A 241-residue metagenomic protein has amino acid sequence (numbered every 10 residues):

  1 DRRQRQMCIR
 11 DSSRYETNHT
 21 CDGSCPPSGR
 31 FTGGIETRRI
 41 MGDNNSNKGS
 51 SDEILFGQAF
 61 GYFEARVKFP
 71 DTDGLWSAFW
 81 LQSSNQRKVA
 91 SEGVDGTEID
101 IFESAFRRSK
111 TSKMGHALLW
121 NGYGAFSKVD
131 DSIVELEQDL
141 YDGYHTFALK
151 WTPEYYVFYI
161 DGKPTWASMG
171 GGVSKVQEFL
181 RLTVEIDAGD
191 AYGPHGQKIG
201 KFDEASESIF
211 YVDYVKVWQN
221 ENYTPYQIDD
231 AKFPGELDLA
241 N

Functional and structural regions predicted by a protein language model:
D1-I9: Single conserved hydrophobic/aromatic residue that forms the stacking wall/gate of nucleotide- or nucleobase-binding
R14, R66-T72, Q82-S84, S104 (+1 more regions): Solvent-exposed strand-to-loop "edge" motifs in beta-rich extracellular domains
C25-N47, E92-D142: Glycine-aromatic-enriched beta-strand/loop faces of beta-sandwich-type recognition domains, especially lectin-like
F56-T72, T97-I99: A carbohydrate-recognition surface predominantly in extracellular/luminal proteins
F63-A65, G143-W151, Y156-F158: Short tryptophan-centered beta-strand motifs in secreted/extracellular beta-sheet-rich domains of glycan-recognition
F69-L75, P153-Y155: Extended, low-complexity, turn-rich repeat/linker tracts enriched in Gly/Pro/Ser/Thr and Asp/Glu that occur
W76-R87, D100-I101: Aromatic-rich beta-strand patches that line glycan-recognition/binding surfaces of extracellular proteins
S91-F102, D139-D142, Y155-K216, N220-Y223 (+1 more regions): Aromatic sugar-binding interfaces of carbohydrate-active proteins
